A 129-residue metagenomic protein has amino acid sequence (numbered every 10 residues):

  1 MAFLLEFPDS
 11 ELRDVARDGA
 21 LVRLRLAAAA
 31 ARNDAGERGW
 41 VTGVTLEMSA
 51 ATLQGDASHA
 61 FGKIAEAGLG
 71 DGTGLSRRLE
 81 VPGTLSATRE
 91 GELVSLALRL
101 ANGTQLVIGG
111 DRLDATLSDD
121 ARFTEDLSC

Functional and structural regions predicted by a protein language model:
M1-C129: Surface-exposed, interaction-prone regions used to assemble/regulate multi-protein complexes
